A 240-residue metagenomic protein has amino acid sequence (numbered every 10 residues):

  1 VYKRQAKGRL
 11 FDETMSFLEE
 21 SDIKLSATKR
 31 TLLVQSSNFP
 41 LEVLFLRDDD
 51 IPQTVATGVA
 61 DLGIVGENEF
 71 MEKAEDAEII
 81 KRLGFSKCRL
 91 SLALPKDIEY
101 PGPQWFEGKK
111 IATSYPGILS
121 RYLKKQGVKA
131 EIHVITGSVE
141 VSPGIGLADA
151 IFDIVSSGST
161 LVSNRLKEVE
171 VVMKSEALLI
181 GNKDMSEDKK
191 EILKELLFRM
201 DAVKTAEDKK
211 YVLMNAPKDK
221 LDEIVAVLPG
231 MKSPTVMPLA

Functional and structural regions predicted by a protein language model:
V1: Active-site loops and adjacent core secondary-structure elements that bind or stabilize anionic groups
R4-L41, E67-E78, R82-R89, K96-A240: Small-molecule-sensing regulatory modules
P40-V59: Short, structured active-site "lid" loops
V55, D61-L62, D149-A150: Short, Asp-centered acidic motifs that coordinate Mg2+ and/or phosphate in catalytic or ligand-binding sites
